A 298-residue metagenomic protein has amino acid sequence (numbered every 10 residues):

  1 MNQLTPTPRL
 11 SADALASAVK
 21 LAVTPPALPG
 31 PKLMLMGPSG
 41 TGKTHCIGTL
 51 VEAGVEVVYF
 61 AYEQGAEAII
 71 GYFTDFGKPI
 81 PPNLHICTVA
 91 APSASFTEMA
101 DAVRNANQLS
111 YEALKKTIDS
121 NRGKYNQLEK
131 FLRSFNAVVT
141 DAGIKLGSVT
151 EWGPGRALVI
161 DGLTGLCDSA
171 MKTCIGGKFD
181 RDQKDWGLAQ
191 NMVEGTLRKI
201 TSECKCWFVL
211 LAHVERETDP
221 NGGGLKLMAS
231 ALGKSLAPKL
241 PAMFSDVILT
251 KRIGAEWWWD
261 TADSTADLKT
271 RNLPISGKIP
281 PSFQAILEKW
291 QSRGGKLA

Functional and structural regions predicted by a protein language model:
N2-T24: N-terminal pre-Walker A segment at the start of P-loop NTPase domains
V23, L28-T140, E151-P154, G165: Conserved P-loop
M36-P38, Y59-E63, I160, L211-H213 (+1 more regions): Short His-Asn-centered micro-motif
E63-E67, A90-S95, L163-G165, V214-D219 (+2 more regions): Conserved nucleotide-binding/hydrolysis micro-motifs of P-loop NTPases
F73-A94, A255-A298: P-loop/Walker A phosphate-binding loop and immediately adjacent motor/lid segment at beta-alpha junctions
S134, V138, L166-S169, E203 (+2 more regions): Conserved, well-folded catalytic cores of nucleic-acid-processing and energy-transducing macromolecular machines
G147-K239: P-loop NTPase motor core
C206-Q284: Phosphate-binding/switch region of NTP-binding enzymes
